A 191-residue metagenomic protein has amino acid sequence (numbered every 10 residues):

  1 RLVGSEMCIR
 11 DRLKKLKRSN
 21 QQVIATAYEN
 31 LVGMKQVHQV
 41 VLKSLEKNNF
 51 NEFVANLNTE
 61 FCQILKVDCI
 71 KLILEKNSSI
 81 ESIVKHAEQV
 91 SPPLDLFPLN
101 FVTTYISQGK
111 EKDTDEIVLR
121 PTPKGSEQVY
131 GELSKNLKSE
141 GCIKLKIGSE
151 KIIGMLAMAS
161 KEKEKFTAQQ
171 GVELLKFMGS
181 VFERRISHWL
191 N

Functional and structural regions predicted by a protein language model:
L2-C8: Short, small-residue-biased leader/transition segments that mark boundaries at the very start of proteins
L13-H38: A glycine-rich, hydrophobic loop/mini-helix early in the fold
Q36-N48: Short regulatory/linker helices and ligand/cofactor-binding micro-motifs at input modules
K47-H86: Helix-loop-beta substructure at the N-terminus of cytosolic sensory domains that couple signal/ligand detection
H86-T122: Acidic/proline- and glycine-rich, intrinsically disordered low-complexity segments that serve as regulatory linkers
Y130, K138-I147: Short hydrophobic beta-strand micro-motif common in sensory/regulatory domains
L145-S160: Sensory-domain boundary capping and coupling elements
S160-K176, I186-L190: Regulatory loop-to-helix N-cap segments in sensory/regulatory domains that couple ligand/signal detection
